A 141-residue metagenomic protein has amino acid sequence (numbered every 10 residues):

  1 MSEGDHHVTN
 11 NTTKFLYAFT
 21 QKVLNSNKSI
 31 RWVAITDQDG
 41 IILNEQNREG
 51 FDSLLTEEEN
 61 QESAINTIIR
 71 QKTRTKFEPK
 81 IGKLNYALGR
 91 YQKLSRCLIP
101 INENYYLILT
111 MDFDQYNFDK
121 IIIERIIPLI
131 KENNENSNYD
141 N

Functional and structural regions predicted by a protein language model:
M1-N141: Non-catalytic interaction/Regulatory regions outside core domains
